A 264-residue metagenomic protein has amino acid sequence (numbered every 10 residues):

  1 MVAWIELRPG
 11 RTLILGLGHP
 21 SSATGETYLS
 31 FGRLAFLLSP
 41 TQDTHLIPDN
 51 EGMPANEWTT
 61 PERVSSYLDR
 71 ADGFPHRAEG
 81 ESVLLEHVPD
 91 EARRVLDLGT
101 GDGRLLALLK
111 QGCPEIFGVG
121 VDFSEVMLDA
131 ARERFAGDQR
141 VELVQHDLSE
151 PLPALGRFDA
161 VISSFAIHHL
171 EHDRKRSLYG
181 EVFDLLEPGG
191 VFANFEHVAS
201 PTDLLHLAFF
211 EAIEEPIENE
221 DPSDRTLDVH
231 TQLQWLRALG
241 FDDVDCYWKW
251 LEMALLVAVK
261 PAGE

Functional and structural regions predicted by a protein language model:
M1-P40: A membrane-pore/channel beta-structure motif
H45-P89, R104: Conserved class I S-adenosyl-L-methionine
L96, D102-E150: Class I SAM-dependent methyltransferase SAM/SAH-binding core
P153-V161: A short acidic, Gly/Pro-enriched loop at the edge of an enzyme's catalytic core that lines a small-molecule cofactor
S163-I167: Residues lining the SAM
S177-P188: A short glycine-rich, Lys/Arg-flanked "PGG" loop and its adjoining helix->strand segment in the class I
F195-L239, V244-C246: C-terminal alpha-helical "lid/dimerization" subdomain adjacent to the S-adenosyl-L-methionine
D242-E264: Core SAM-dependent methyltransferase catalytic element
